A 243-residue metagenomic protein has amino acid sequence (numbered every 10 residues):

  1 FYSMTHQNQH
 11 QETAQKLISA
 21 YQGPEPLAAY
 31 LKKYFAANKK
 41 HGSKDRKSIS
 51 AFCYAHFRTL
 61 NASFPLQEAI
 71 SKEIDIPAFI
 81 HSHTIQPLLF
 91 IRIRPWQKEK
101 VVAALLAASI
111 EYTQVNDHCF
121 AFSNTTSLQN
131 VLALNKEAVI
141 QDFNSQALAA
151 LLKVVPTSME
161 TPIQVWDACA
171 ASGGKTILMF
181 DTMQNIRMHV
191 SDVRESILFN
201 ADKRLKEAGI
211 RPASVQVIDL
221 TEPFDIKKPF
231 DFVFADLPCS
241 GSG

Functional and structural regions predicted by a protein language model:
F1-G243: S-adenosylmethionine
